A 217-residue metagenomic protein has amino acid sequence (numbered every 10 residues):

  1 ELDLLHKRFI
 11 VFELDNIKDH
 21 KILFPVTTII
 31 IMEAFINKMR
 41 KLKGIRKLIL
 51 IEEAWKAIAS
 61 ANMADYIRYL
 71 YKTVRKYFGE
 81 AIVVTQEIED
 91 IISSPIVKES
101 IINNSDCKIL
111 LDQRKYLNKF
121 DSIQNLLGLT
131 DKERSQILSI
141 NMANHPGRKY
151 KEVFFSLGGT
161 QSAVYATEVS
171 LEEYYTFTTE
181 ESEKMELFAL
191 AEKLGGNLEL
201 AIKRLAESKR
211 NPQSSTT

Functional and structural regions predicted by a protein language model:
E1-G79, H145-G147, K209-T216: P-loop NTPase motor domains
E1-L2, K7-F9, Y150-F154, Q161-Y165 (+1 more regions): GHKL/Histidine-kinase-like ATPase module
L5, K18-K21, K56-A59, E89-S93 (+3 more regions): Flexible loop/turn segments at secondary-structure boundaries
E13-N16, L157-G159, V169: Flexible glycine-/small-residue-rich
F35-I36, D106, Y116, F188-L190 (+1 more regions): Short, intrinsically disordered/low-complexity patches at protein termini and at juxtamembrane boundaries
K47-L48, K56-D65, I82, I92 (+2 more regions): Accessory regions of macromolecular translocation/handling assemblies
N62, Y66-A163: Conserved ATP-driven motor cores of ASCE-family P-loop NTPases powering translocation/secretion/packaging/pilus
S100, S170-L171: Short, electropositive alpha-helical surface patch
